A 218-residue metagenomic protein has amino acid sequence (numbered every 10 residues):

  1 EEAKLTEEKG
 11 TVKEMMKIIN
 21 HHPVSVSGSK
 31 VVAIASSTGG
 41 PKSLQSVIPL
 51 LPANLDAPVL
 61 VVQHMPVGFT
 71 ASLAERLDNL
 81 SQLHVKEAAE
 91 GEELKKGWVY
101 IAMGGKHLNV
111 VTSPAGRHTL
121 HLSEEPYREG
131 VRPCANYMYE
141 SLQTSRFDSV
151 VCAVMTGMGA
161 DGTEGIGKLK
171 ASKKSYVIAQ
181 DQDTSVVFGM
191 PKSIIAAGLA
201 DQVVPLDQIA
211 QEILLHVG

Functional and structural regions predicted by a protein language model:
E1-G218: Conserved acid/base catalytic micro-environments in cytosolic active-site loops
